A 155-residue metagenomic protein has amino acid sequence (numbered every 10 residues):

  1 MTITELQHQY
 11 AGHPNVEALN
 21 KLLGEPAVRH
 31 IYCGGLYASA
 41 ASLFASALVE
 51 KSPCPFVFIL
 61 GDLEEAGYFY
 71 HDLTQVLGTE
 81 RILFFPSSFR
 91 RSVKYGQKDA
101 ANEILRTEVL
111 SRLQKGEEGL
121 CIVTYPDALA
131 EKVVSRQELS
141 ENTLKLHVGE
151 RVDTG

Functional and structural regions predicted by a protein language model:
M1-G155: ASCE RecA-like P-loop NTPase motor cores that couple ATP hydrolysis to mechanical translocation on nucleic acids
